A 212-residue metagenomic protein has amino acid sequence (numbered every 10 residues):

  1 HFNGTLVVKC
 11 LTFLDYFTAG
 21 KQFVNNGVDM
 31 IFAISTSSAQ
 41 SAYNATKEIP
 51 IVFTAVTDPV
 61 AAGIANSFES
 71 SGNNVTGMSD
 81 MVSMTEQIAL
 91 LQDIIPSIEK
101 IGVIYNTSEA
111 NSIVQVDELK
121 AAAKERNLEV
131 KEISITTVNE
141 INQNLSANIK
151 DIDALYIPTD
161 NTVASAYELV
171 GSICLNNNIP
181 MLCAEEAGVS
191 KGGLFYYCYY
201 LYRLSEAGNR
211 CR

Functional and structural regions predicted by a protein language model:
H1-R212: Short hydrophobic alpha-helices and adjacent helix-cap/hinge residues
